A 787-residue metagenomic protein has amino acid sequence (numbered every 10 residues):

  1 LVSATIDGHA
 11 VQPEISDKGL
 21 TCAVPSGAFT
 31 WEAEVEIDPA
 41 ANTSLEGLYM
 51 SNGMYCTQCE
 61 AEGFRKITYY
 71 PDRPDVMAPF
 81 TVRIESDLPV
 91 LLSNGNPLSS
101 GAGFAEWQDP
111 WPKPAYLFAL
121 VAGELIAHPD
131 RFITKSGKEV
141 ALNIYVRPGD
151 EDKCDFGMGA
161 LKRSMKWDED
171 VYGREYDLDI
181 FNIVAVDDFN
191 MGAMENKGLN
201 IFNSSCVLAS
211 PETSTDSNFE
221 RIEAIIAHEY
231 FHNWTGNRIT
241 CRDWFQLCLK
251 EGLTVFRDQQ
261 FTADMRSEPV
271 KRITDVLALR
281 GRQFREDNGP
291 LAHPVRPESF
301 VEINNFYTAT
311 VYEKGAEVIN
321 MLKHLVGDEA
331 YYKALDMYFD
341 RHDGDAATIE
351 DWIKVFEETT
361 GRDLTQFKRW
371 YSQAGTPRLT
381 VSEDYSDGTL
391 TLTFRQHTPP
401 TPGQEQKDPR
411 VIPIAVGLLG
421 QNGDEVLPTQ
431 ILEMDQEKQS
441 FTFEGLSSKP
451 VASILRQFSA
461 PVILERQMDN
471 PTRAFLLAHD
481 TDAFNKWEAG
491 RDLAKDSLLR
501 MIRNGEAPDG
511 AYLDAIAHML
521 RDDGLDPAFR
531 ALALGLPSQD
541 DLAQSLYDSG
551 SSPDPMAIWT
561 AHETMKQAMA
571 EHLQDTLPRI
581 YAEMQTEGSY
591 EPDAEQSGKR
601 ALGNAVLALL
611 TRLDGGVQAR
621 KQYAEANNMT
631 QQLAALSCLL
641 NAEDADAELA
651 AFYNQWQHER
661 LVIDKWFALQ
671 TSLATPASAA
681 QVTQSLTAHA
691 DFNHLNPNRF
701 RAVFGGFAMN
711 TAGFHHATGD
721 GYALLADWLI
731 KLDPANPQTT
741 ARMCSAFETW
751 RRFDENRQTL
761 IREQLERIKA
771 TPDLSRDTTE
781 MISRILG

Functional and structural regions predicted by a protein language model:
L1-S51, D435-K449: A surface-exposed beta-strand-loop module
V2-D7, D363-Q366, A374-I454, K566 (+1 more regions): Beta-strand-rich binding/interaction modules
H9, S16-K18, W107, S136 (+1 more regions): Hydrophobic alpha-helical and helix-loop surface patches within well-folded domains that function as non-catalytic
G19, T30, M77-T81, F104 (+4 more regions): Extracellular structured ligand-interaction cores
V24-T30, D87, G101-A102, S386-T389 (+1 more regions): A short, structured loop/turn motif at beta-sheet edges
E34-R131, K153-F156, F367, D482-K486: Extended, low-hydrophobicity, Ser/Thr/Pro/Gly-biased non-transmembrane segments
I37-S44, P399, F458-L464: Short acidic/polar inter-strand loop motif in beta-rich domains
R280-G281, E444-G787: Long, ordered, helix-rich scaffold segments
